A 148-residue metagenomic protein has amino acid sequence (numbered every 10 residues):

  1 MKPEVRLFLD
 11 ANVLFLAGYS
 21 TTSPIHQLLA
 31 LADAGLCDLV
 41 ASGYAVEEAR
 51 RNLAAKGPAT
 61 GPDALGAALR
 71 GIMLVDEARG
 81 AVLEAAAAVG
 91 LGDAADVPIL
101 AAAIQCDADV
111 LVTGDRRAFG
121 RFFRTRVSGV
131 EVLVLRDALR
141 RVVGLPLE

Functional and structural regions predicted by a protein language model:
M1-A41, G57: Short, well-structured N-terminal submotif of metal-dependent ribonuclease cores
R6, D38, L111, V130-E131: A residue-level structural signature of the nucleotidyltransferase/glycosyltransferase Rossmann-like core
D10-A11, G43, R116, R136: Residues immediately flanking
V13-L14, A45, I99, R117-F119: Alpha-helix capping/helix-boundary segments
L16-A17, A86-G92: Short, flexible loop segments at the rims of nucleotide/cofactor-binding pockets, characterized by
G18, L53, F123: Short, flexible helix/strand-to-coil boundary loops that buttress conserved ligand/catalytic motifs in alpha/beta
L31-A86: PIN-domain endoribonuclease scaffold, especially VapC-family toxins
V89, D93, V97, I104 (+2 more regions): Acidic, PIN/NYN-like endoribonuclease modules and their adjacent C-terminal/linker elements
